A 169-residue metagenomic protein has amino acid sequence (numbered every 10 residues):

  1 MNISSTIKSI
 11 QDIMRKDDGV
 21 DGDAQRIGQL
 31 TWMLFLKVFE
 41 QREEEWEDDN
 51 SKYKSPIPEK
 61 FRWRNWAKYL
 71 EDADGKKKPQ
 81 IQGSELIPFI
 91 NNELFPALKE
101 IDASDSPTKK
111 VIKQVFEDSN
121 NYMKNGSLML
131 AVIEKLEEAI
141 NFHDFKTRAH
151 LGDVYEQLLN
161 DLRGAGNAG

Functional and structural regions predicted by a protein language model:
M1-G169: Non-catalytic, mostly N-terminal accessory regions of nucleic-acid modification and defense proteins
